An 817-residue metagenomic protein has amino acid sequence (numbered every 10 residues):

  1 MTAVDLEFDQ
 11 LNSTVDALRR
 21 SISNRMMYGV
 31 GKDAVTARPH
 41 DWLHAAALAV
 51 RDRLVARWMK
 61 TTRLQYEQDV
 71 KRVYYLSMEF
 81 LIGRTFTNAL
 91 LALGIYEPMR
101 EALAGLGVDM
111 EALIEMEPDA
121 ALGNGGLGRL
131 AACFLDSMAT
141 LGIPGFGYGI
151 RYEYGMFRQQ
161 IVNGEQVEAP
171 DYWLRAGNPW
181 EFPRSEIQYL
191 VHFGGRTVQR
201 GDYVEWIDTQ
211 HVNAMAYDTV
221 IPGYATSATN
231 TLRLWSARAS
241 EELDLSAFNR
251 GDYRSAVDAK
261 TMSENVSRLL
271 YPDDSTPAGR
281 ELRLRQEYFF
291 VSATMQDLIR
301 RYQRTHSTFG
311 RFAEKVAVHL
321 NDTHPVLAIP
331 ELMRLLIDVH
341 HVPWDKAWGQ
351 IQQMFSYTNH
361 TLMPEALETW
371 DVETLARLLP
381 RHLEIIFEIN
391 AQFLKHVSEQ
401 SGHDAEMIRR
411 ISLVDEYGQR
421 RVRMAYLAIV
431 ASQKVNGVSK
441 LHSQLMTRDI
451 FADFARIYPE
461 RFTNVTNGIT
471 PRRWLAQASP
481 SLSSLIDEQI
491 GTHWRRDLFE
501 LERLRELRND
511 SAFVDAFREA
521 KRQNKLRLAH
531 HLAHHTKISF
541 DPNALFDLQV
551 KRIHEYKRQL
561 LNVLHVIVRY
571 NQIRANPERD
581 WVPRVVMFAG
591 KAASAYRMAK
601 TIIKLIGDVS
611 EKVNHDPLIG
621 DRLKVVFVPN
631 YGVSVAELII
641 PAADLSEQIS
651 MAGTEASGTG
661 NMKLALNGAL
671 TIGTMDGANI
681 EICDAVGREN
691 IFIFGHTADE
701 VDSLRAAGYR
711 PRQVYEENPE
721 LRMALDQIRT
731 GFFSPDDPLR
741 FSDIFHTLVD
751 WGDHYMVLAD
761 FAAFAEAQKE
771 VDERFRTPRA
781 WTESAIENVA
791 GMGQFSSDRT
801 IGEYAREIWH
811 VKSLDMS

Functional and structural regions predicted by a protein language model:
M1-S817: A conserved ligand/cofactor-binding region detector
